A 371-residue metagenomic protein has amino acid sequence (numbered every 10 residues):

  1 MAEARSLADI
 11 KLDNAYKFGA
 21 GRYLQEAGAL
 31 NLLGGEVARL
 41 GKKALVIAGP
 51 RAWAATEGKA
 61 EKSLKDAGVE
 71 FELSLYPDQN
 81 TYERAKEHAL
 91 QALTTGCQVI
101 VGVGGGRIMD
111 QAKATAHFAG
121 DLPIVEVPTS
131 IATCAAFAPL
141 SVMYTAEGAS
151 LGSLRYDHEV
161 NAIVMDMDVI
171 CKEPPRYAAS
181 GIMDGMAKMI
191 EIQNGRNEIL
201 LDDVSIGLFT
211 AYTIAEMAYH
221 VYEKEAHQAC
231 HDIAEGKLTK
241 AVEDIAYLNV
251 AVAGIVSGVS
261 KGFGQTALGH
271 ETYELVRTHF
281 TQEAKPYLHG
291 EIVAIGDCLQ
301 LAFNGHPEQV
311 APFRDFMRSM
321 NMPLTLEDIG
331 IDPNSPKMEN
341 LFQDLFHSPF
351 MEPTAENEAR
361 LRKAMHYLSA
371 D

Functional and structural regions predicted by a protein language model:
A2-I10, E198, H306-D371: C-terminal charged capping/lid subdomain of soluble metabolic enzymes
A2-V99, L326: ATP/NTP phosphate-donor binding region
G21, F118-Y212: A glycine/threonine-rich phosphate-anchoring loop and its flanking beta-alpha core in nucleotide/phosphate-binding
L30, W53-E57, R107-A114, T133-F137 (+1 more regions): Short glycine/serine/threonine-rich phosphate/pyrophosphate-binding segments that cradle anionic phosphate groups
A38, K65, V69, L93 (+16 more regions): Generic secondary-structure signature for well-ordered alpha-helical cores
A92-I131: A short, small-residue-rich loop immediately preceding and capping a beta-strand
D203-F316: Active-site segments that bind and position negatively charged phosphate/pyrophosphate groups
